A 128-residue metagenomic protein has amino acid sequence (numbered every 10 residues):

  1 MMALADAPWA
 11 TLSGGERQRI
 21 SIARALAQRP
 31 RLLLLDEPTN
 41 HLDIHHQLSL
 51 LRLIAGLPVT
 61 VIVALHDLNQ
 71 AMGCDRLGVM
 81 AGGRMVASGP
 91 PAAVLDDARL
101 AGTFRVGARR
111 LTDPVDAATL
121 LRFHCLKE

Functional and structural regions predicted by a protein language model:
P8-L12, E16: Conserved ABC ATPase signature
I22, T39: Hydrophobic anchor residue at the start of the ABC signature
R29: Conserved catalytic motifs of ABC-family nucleotide-binding domains
L33-E37: Catalytic Walker B motif of ABC-type/P-loop ATPase nucleotide-binding domains
G73-V79: Conserved catalytic segment of ABC-fold P-loop ATPases
A93, A101-E128: ABC ATPase nucleotide-binding domains
